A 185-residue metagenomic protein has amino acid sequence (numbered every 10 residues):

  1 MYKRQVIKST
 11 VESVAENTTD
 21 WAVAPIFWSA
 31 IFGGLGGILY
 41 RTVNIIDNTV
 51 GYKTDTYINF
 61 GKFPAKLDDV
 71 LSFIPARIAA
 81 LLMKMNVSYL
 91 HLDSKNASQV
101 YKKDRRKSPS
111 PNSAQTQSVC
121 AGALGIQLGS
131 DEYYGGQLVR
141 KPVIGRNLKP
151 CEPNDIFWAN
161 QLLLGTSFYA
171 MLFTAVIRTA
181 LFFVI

Functional and structural regions predicted by a protein language model:
K3-I38, V43, G51-I185: Hydrophobic alpha-helical transmembrane segments
